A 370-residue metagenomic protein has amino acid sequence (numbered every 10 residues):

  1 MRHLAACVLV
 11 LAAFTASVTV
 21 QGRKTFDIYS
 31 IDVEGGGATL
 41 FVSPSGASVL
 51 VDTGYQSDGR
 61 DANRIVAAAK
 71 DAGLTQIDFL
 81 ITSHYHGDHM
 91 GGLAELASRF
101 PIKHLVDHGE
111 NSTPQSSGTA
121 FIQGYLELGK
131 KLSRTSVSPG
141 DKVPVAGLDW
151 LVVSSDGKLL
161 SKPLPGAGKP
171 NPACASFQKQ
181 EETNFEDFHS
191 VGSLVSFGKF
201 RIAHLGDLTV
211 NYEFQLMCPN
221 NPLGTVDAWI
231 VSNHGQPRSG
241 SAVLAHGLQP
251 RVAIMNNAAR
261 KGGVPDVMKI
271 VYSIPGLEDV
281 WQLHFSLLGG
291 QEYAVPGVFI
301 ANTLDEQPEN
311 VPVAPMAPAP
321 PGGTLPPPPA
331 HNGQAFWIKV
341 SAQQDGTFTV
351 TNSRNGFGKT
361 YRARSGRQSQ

Functional and structural regions predicted by a protein language model:
H3, S17-Q370: Non-globular, low-confidence helical/coil segments that flank catalytic cores
A5-A16: Bacterial N-terminal signal peptides
